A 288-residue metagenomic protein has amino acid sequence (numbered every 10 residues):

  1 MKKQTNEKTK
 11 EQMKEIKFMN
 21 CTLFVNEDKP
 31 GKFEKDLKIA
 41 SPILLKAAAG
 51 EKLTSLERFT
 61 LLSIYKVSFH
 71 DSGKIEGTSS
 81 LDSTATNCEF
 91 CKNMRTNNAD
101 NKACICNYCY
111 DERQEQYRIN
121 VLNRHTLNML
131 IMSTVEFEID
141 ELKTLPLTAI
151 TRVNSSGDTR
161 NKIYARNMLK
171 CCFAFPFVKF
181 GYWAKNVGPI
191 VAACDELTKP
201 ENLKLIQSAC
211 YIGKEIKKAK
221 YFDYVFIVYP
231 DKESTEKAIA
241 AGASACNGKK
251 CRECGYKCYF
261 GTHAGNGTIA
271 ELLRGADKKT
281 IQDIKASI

Functional and structural regions predicted by a protein language model:
M1-I288: Class I S-adenosyl-L-methionine
